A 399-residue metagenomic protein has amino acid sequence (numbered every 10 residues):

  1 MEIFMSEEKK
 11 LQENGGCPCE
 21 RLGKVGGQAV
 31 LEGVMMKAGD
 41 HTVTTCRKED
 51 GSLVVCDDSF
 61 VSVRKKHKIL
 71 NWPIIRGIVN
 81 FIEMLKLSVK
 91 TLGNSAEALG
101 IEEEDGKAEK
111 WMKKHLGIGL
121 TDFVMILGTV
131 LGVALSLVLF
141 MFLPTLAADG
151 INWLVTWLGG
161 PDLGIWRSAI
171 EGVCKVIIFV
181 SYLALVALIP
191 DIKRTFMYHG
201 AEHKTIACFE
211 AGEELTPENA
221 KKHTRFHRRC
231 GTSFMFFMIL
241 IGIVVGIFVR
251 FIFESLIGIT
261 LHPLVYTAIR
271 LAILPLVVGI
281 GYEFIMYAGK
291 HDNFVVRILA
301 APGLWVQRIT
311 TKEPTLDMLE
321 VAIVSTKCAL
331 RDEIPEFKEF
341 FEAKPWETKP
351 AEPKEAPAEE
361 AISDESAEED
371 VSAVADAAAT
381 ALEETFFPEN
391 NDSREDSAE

Functional and structural regions predicted by a protein language model:
E2-G100: Divalent-cation
F4, C17-G26, V30, V34-M36 (+4 more regions): Polar-ligand-bearing catalytic/cofactor-coordination segments of membrane-embedded or membrane-tethered inner-membrane
G15-V30, R64-N71, E109-M125, P217-F226: Cytosolic juxtamembrane amphipathic/interface segments immediately preceding and feeding into a transmembrane helix
I69-N94, E171-F196, L274-Y287: Hydrophobic alpha-helical membrane-embedded segments
S95, V133-G159, M238-T267, Y282: Juxtamembrane "helix exit" motif at the C-terminal ends of alpha-helical transmembrane segments in multi-pass membrane
E102-W153, L163-L188: Hydrophobic alpha-helical segments characteristic of transmembrane helices in integral membrane transporters
W111-G119, A148-A169, F253-V265, Y287-R297 (+1 more regions): Membrane interface segments of multi-pass transport proteins and intramembrane proteases
L120-V138, H223-F248: Transmembrane alpha-helical segments and their cytosolic interface motifs in multi-pass membrane proteins
